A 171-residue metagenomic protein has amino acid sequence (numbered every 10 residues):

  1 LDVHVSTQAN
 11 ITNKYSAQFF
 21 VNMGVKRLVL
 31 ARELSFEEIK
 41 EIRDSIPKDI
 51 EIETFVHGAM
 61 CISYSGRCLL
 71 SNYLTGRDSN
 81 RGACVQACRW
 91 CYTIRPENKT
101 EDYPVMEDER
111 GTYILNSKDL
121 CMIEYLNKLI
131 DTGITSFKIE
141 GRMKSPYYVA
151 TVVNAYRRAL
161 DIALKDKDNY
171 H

Functional and structural regions predicted by a protein language model:
L1-I11, Y15, V29-K138, M143-H171: Active-site pocket-lining/capping segments in soluble small-molecule metabolic enzymes
V25: Residues lining hydrophobic/aromatic ligand-binding pockets adjacent to catalytic sites
